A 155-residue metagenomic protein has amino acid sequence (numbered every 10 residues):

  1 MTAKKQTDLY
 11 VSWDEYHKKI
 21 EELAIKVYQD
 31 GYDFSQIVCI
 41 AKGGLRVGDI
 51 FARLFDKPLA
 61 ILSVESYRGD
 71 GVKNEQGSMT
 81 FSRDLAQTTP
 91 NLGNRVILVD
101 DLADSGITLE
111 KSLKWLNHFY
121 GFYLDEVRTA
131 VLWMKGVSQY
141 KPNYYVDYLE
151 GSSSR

Functional and structural regions predicted by a protein language model:
M1-R155: PRPP-associated nucleotide enzymes
